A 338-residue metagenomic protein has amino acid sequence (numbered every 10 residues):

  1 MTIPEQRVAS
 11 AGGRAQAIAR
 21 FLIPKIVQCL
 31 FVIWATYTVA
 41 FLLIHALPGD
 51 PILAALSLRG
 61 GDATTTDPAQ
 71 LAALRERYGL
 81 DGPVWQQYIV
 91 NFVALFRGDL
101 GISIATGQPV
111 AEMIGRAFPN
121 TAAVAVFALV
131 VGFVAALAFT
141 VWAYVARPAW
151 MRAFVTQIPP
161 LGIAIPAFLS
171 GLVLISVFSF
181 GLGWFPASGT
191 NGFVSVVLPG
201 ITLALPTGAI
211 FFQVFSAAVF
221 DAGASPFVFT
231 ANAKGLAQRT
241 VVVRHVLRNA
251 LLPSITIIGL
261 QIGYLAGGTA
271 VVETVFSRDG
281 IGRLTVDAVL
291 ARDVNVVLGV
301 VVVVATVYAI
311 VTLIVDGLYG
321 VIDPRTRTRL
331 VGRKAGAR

Functional and structural regions predicted by a protein language model:
T2-I18, L80-L137, R338: An internal, D/E-rich "acidic patch" concept
V8-G49: Charged, compositionally biased N-terminal leader segments and the immediate start of the first structured element
Q16-A19, I114-W150, A167, T190-R338: Alpha-helical transmembrane segments of integral membrane proteins, especially multi-pass inner/plasma-membrane
Q28, T36, R59, V131-G132 (+6 more regions): Transmembrane alpha-helical core residues of multi-pass small-molecule transporters, especially secondary transporters
V32, T36, A40-I44, G49 (+7 more regions): Juxtamembrane/transmembrane-helix interface segments of polytopic membrane transporters
I33-Q86, W184-S195: Hydrophobic alpha-helical transmembrane segments of membrane transport/permease proteins and related membrane-embedded
V39-A46, V93, Q157-P186, A204-P206: Membrane-water interface segments at the C-terminal ends of transmembrane alpha-helices in multi-pass inner-membrane
T65-R97, V197, S277-D287, R338: Short hydrophobic, aromatic-rich alpha-helical segments embedded in or entering the lipid bilayer of multi-pass
